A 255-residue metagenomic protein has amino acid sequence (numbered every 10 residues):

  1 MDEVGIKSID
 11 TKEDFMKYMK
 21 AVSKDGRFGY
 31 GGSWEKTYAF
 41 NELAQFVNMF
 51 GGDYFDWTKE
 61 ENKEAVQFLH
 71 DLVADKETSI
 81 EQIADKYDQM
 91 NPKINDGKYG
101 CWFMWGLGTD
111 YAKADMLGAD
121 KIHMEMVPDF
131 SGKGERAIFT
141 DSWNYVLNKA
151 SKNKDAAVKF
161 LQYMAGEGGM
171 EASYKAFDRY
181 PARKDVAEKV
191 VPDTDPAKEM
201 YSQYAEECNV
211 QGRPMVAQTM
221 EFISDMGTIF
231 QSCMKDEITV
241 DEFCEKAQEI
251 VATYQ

Functional and structural regions predicted by a protein language model:
M1-K7, M16, S33-F55, F139-N148 (+1 more regions): Periplasmic solute-binding protein
D10-K17, E81-N95: Short helix-initiation/N-cap motifs at beta->coil->alpha
M16-S23, F55-A84, V127: Glycine-centered hinge/linker elements that transmit conformational signals in sensory and ligand-binding systems
D25-F28, N95-M104: Alpha-to-beta junction loops
V73, G100-W105, H123: Paired acidic/hydrophobic, glycine-rich loop segments that form the ligand-binding mouth/hinge of periplasmic-binding
D75, A114-D178, T228-Q231: Extracytoplasmic/periplasmic substrate-recognition and gating elements
Y87, F103-T109, W143: Beta->alpha turn/N-cap motifs
E125, Y174-T228, S232: Long, aromatic- and glycine/proline-rich binding clefts that accommodate carbohydrate-like moieties
